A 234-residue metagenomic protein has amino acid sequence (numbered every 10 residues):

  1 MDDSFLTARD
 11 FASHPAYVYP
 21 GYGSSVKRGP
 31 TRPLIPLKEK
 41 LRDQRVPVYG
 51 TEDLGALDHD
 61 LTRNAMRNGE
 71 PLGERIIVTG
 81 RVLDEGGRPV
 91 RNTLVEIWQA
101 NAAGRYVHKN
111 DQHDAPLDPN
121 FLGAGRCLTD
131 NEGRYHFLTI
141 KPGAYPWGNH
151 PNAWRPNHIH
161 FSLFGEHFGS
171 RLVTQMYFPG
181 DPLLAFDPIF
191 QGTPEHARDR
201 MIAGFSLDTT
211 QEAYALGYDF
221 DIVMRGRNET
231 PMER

Functional and structural regions predicted by a protein language model:
M1-R234: Beta-strand-dominated extracellular/periplasmic modules and repeats in secreted or surface-exposed proteins
